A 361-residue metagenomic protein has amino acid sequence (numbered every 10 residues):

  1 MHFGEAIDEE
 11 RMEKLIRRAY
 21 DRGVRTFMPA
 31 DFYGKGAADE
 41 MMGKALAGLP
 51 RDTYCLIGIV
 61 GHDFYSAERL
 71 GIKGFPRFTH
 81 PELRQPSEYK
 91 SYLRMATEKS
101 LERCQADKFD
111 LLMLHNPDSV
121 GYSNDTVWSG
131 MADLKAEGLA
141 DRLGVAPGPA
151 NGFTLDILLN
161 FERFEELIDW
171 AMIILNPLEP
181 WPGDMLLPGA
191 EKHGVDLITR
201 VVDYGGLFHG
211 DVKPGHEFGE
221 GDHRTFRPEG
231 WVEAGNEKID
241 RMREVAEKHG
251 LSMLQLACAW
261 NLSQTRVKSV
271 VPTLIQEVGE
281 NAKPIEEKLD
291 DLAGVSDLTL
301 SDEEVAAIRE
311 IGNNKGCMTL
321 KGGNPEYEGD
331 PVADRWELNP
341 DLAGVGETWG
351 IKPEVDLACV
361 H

Functional and structural regions predicted by a protein language model:
M1, F32, I59-D63, L114-S119 (+4 more regions): Active-site beta-loop-alpha junctions enriched in small/polar residues
M1-G58, F64, W349-H361: N-terminal binding-site loop/beta-alpha segment at the start of enzyme catalytic domains that lines or forms
G4, I72-P177, M185: Glycine/proline-rich, positively charged, aromatic-decorated active-site loop/lid region on the catalytic face
M12, F27, M42, L56 (+9 more regions): Conserved, mostly hydrophobic/aromatic
Y20, E102, A136, F164 (+2 more regions): Non-catalytic positions within long, well-ordered alpha-helices that form the structural scaffold/packing of enzyme
R25, P188-H361: Structured C-terminal cap/extension of enzyme domains
R25-T26, T53-I57, K108-M113, A140-G144 (+3 more regions): Structural preference for beta-strand elements that scaffold enzyme active sites
A67-P76, D211-G219: Short, flexible, mixed-charge acidic loops at enzyme active sites
